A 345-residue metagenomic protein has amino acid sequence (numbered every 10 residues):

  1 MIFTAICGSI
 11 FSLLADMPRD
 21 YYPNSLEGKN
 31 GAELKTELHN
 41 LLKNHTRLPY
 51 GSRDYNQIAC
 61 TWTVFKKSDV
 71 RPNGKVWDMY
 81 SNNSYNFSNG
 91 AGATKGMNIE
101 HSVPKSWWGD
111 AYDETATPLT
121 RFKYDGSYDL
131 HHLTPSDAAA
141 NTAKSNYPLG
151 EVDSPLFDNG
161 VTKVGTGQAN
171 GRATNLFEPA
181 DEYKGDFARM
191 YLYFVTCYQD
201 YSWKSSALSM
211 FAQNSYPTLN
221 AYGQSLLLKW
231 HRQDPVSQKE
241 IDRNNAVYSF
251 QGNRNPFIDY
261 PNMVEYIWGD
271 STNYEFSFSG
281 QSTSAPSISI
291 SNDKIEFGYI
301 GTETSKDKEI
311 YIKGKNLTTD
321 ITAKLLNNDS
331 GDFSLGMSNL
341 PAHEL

Functional and structural regions predicted by a protein language model:
M1-D16: Bacterial Sec-dependent N-terminal signal peptides
L13-N86, Y266-I267, S271-F276: N-terminal module-boundary/linker segments of secreted carbohydrate-active enzymes
P72, F250, E303-S305: Short, surface-exposed loop/turn motifs at beta-strand boundaries within globular domains
A91-S282: Domain-level detector of nuclease and nuclease-like folds in predominantly extracellular/periplasmic contexts
S127-D129, T302-K306, L317, L345: Solvent-exposed loop and beta-edge segments used for protein-protein assembly and interaction
Y260, I300, G336-S338: Small disulfide-bonded, cysteine-rich extracellular recognition modules and tandem repeats
G280-K315: Beta-sheet-dominated interaction scaffolds and their linkers
A285-D293, K315-L345: Surface-exposed binding patches on compact interaction domains or structured appendages
